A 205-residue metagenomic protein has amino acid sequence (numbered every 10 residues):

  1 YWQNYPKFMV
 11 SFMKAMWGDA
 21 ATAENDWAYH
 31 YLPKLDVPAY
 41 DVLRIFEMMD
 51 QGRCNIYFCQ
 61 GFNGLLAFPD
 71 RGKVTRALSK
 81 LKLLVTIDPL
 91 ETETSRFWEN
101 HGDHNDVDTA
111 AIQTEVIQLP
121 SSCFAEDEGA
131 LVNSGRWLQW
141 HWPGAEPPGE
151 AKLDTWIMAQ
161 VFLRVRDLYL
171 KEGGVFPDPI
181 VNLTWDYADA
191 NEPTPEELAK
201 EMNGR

Functional and structural regions predicted by a protein language model:
Y1-G204: Non-catalytic alpha/beta scaffold blocks inside enzyme catalytic domains
